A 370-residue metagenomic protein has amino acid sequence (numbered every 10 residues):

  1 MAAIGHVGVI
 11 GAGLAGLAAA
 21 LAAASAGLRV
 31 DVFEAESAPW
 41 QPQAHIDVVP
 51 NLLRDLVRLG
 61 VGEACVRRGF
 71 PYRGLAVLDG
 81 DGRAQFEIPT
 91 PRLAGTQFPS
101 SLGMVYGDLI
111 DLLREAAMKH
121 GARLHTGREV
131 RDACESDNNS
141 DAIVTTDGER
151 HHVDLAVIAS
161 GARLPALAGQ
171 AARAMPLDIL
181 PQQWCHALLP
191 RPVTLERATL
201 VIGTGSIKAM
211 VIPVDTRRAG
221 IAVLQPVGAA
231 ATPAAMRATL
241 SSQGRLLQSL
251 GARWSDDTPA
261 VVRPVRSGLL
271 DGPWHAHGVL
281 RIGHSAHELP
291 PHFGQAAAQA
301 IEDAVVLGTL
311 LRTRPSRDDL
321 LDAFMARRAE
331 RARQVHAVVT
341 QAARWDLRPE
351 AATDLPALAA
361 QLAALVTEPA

Functional and structural regions predicted by a protein language model:
A2-V7, V49-Q170, D178-L188, V227-P233: Conserved N-terminal helical subregion
V7-V9, V30: Conserved hydrophobic helix-helix packing surfaces used for dimerization/oligomerization
V9-S25, A159, P259-Q341, W345: Conserved mid-domain beta->alpha element of the FAD-binding
A15, A38, R163: Conserved Rossmann-like nucleotide-cofactor binding loop
A24-A44: Glycine-rich FAD pyrophosphate-binding loop
F86-T90, A94-S100, V105-D108, R114 (+1 more regions): Conserved FAD/dinucleotide-binding core of flavoprotein oxidoreductases
A360-A370: C-terminal auxiliary extensions adjacent to catalytic cores
